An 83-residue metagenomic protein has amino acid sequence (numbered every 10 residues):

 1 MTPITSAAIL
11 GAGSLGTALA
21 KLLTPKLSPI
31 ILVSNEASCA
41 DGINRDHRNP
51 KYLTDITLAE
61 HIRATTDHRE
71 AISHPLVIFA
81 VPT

Functional and structural regions predicted by a protein language model:
M1-I56, R63-T66: NAD(P)+-binding Rossmann beta1-loop-alpha1 motif at the extreme N-terminus of oxidoreductases
I56-T83: Rossmann-like NAD(P)-binding element
